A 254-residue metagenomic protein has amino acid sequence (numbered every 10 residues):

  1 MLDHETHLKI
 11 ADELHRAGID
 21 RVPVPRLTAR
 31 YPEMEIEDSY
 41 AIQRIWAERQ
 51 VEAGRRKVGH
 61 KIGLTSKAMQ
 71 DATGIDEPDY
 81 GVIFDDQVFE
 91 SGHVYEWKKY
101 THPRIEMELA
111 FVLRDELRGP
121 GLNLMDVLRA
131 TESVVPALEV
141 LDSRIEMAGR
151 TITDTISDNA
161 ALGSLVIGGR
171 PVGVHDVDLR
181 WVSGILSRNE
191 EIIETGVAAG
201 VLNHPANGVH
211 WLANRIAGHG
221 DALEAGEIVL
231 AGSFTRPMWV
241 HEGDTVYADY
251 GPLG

Functional and structural regions predicted by a protein language model:
L2-H204, T245, G254: Catalytic-core "active-site belt" of small-molecule-metabolizing enzymes, emphasizing His/Asp/Glu-rich regions
P32-E33, N214-I216, A231-S233: Short alpha-helix capping/helix-loop boundary micro-motifs
W46-A47, I167, V209-I216: Buried hydrophobic packing segments
L117, F234-M238, P252-G254: Short, charged beta-turn/beta-strand-edge "cap" motif at the junction between a beta-strand and an adjacent loop
L230-D244: Structured functional modules or segments
